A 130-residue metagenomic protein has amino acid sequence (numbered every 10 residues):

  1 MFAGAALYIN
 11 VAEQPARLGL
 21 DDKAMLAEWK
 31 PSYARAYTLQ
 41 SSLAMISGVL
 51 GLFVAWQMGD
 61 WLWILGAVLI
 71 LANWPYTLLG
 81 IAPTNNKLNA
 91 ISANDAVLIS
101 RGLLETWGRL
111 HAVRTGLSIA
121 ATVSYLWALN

Functional and structural regions predicted by a protein language model:
M1, L50-L71: Interfacial segments of alpha-helical transmembrane regions
M1-I46, N89-E105: Interfacial loop at the N-terminal end of multi-pass membrane proteins
Q40-F53, R114-T122: Core segments of transmembrane alpha-helices that mediate helix-helix packing or line hydrophobic substrate/ligand
A72, T122-V123: Extended, charge-rich alpha-helical interface modules
W74-L79: Mid-bilayer segments of alpha-helical transmembrane spans in multi-pass integral membrane proteins that mediate
E105-H111: Eukaryotic polytopic
L126-N130: Juxtamembrane boundary at the C-terminal end of a transmembrane helix
